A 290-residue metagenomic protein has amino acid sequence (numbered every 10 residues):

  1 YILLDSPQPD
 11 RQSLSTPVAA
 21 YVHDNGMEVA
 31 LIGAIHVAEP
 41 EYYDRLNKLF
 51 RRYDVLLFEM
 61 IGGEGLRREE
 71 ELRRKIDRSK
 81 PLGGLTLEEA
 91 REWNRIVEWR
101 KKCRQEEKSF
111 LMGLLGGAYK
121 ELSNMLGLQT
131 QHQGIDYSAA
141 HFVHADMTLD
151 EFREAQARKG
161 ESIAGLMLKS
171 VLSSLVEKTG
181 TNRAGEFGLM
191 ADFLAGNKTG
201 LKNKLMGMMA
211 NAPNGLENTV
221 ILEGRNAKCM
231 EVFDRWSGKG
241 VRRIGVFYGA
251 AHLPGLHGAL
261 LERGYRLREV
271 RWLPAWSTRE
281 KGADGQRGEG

Functional and structural regions predicted by a protein language model:
Y1-L66: Zymogen propeptides
E28, R242-R243, V270: Residues that mark the start of a beta-strand
G33-A34, R243-Y248: Glycine-rich anion-binding loop/nest that anchors nucleotide
Y43, N47-F50, A227-M230, D234 (+2 more regions): Extracytoplasmic/secreted envelope proteins and their assembly/folding machinery, especially bacterial periplasmic
R68-R243, G258-A259, S277-G282: Hydrophobic, often amphipathic alpha-helical segments used for membrane interaction and targeting
Y248-P274: C-terminal structured interaction module
E269-G285: Short, flexible loop segments at boundaries between secondary-structure elements
R287-G290: Short, solvent-exposed mixed-charge patches
